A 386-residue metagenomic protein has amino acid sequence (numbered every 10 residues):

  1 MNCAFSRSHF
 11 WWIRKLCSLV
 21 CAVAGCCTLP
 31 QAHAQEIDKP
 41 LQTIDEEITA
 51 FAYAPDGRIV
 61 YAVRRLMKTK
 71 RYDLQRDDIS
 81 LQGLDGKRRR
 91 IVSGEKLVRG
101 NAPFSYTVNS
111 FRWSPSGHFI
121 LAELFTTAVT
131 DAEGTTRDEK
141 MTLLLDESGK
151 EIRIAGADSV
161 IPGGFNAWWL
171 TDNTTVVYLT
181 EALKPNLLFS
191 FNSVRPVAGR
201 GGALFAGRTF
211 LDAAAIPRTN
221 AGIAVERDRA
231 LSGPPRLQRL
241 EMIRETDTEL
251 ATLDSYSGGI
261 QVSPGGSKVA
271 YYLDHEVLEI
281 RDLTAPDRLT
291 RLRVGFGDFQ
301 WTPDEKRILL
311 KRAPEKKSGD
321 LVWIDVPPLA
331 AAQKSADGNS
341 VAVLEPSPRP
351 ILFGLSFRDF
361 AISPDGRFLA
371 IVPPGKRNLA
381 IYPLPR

Functional and structural regions predicted by a protein language model:
M1-I13: N-terminal secretory signal peptides that target proteins for export/translocation
A4-F5, S18, T142, N192: Exposed boundary/loop context
F10-W12, A22, D38: Low-complexity, intrinsically disordered segments with a bias for serine/threonine
R14-T28: Bacterial N-terminal signal peptides
C26-E36: Bacterial Sec-dependent signal peptides at the C-terminal "C-region" and cleavage site
A34-R386: Sequence signature of WD/YWTD-type beta-propeller architectures
